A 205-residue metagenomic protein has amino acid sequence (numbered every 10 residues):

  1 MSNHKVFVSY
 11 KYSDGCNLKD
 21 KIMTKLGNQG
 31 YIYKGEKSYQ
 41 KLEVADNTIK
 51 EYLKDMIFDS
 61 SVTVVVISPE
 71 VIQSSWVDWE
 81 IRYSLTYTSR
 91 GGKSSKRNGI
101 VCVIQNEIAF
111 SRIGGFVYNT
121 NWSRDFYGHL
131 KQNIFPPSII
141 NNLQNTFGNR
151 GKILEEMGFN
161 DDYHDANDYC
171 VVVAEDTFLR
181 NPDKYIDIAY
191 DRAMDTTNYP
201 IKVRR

Functional and structural regions predicted by a protein language model:
M1-V62, K93-K96, D168-R205: Conserved N-terminal substructure of TIR/SEFIR domains
N3-V6, L18, A109-R205: C-terminal interaction surface of TIR/SEFIR-family domains
K21-T24, D78-I81, G115-Y118: Short, glycine/charged-enriched secondary-structure capping and boundary segments
V62-I72: Conserved interaction-surface patches within small, structured recognition/assembly domains
E70, K96-F116: Short beta-alpha junction loops
E70-Y87: Conserved TIR/SEFIR loop-to-helix hotspot centered on a Trp-containing motif with a nearby acidic residue
L85-G99: Long amphipathic alpha-helical scaffold regions
